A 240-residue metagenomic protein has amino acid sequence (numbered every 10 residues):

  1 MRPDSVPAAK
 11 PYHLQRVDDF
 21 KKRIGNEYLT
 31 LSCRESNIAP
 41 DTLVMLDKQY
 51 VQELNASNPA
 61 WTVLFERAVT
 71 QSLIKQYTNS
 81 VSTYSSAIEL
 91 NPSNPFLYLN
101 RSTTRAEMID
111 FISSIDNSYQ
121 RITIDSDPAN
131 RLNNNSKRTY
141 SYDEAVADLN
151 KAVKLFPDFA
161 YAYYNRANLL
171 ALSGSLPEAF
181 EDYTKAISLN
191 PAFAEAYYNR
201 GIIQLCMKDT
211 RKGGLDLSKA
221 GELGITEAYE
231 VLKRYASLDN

Functional and structural regions predicted by a protein language model:
L43-Y50, Y84, Y142, L149 (+2 more regions): Hydrophobic/aromatic packing residues within the alpha-helices of TPR/SEL1-like helical repeat arrays
Q52-N55, S86-E89, A147-K154, T184-S188 (+1 more regions): Conserved structural position within tetratricopeptide repeats
A60, N94, F159, F193 (+1 more regions): Residue-level recognition of tetratricopeptide repeat
F65-S72, F96-E107, Y161-A171, Y183 (+1 more regions): Conserved alpha-helical positions within TPR/SEL1-like repeat arrays
L73, E107-F111, R138, L172 (+2 more regions): Register position in tetratricopeptide repeats
E107-D148: Short coil/linker segments at helix-helix boundaries
C206, T210-N240: Terminal, low-structured helical/coil segments at or just beyond the last alpha-helical repeat
